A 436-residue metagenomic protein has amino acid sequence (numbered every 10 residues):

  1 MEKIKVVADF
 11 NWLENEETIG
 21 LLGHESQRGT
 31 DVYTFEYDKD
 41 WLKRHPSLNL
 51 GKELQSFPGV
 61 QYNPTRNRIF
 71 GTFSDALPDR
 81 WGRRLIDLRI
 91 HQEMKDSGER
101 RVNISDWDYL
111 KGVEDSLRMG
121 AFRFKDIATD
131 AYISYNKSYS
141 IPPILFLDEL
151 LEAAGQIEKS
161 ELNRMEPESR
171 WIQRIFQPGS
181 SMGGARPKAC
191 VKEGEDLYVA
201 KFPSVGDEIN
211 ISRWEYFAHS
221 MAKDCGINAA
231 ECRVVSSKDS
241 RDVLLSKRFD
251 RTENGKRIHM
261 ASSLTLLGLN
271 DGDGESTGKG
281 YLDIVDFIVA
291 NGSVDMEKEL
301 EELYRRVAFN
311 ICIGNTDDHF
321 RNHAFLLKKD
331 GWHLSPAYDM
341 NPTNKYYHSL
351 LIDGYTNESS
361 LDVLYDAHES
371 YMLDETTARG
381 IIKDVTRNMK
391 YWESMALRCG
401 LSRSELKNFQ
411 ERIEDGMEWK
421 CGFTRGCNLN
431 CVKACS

Functional and structural regions predicted by a protein language model:
M1-F320, A324-S436: Phosphate/dinucleotide-binding and metal-coordinating scaffold of catalytic cores in nucleotide-dependent enzymes
